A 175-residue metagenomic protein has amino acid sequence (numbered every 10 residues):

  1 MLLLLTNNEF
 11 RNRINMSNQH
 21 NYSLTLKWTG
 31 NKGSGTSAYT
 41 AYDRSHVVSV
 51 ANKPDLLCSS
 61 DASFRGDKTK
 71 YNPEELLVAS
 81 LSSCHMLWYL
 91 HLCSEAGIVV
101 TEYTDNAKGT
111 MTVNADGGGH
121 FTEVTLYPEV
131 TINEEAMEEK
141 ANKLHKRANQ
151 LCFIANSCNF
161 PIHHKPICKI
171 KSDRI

Functional and structural regions predicted by a protein language model:
L2-L3, N7-A79, L90-I175: Extended beta-strand/beta-hairpin segments
